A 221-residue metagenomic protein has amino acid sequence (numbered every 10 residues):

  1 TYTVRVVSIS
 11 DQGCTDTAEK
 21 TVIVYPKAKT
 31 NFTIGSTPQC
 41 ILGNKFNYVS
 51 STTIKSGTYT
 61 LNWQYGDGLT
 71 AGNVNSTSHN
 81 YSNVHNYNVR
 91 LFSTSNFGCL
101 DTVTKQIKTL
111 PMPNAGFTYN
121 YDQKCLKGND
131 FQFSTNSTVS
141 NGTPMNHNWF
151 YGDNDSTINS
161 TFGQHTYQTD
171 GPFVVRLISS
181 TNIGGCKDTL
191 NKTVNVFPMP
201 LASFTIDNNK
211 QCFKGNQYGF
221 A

Functional and structural regions predicted by a protein language model:
T1-A221: Extracellular/lumenal mature domains of secreted and surface-exposed proteins
